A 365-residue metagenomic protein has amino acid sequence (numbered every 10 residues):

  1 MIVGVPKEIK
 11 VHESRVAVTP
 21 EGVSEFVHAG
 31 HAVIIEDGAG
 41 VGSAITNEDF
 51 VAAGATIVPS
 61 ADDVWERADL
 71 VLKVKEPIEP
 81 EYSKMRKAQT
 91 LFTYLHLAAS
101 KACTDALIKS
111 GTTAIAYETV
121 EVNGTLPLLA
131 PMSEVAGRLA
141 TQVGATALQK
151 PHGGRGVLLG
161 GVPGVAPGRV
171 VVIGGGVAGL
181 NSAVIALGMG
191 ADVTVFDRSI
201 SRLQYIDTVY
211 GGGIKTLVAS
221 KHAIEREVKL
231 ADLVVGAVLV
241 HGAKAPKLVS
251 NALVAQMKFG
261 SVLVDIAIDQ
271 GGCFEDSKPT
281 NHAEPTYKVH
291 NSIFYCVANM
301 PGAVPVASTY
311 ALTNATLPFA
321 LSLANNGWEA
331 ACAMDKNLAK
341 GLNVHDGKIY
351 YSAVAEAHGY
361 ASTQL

Functional and structural regions predicted by a protein language model:
I2, E8, P77-G168, V297-N299: Glycine/serine-rich phosphate-binding loop and adjoining beta1-alpha1 elements at the start of nucleotide-handling
I2-A106, S110: An N-terminal-biased, well-structured beta-alpha scaffold segment characteristic of Rossmann-like dinucleotide-binding
P6-I45, P151-L239, T286: Glycine-rich phosphate/diphosphate-binding loop of Rossmann-like nucleotide-binding domains
D69, K75-E76, L95-H96, S220 (+3 more regions): Short glycine-/small-residue-rich Rossmann-like dinucleotide-binding loops
E118-V143, A147-L158, I268, C273-L365: Adenosine-phosphate binding glycine-rich loop
T208-H290: Rossmann-like adenosine-cofactor binding region
